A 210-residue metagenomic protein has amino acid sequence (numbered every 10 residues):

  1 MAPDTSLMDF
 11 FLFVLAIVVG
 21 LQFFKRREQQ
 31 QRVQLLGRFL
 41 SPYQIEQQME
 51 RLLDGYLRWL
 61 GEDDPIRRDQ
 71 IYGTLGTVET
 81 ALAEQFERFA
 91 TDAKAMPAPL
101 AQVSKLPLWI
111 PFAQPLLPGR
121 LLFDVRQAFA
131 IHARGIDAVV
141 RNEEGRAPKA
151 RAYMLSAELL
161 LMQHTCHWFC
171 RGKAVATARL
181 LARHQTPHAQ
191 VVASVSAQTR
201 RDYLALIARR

Functional and structural regions predicted by a protein language model:
M1-S41: N-terminal signal-anchor transmembrane alpha helix of single-pass membrane proteins, serving as the membrane-anchoring
R26-P97: N-terminal topogenic membrane-targeting module
R32, L36, I71, F89 (+4 more regions): Generic structural signal of hydrophobic/aromatic residues within well-ordered alpha-helices of folded domains
P42, D64, R68, P115-F129 (+2 more regions): Short, structured coil/loop segments at alpha-helix boundaries
E46-D64, A133, D137-E144, L160-H167: Regular secondary-structure segments
D69, P99-Q114, R183-V191, L206-R210: A broadly tuned preference for mixed-charge, low-complexity surface segments
E79-Q163: Interfacial alpha-helical end/capping and short helix-turn segments at domain and membrane boundaries
R146-R210: Glycine-rich, aromatic-bearing surface loops/beta-hairpins
